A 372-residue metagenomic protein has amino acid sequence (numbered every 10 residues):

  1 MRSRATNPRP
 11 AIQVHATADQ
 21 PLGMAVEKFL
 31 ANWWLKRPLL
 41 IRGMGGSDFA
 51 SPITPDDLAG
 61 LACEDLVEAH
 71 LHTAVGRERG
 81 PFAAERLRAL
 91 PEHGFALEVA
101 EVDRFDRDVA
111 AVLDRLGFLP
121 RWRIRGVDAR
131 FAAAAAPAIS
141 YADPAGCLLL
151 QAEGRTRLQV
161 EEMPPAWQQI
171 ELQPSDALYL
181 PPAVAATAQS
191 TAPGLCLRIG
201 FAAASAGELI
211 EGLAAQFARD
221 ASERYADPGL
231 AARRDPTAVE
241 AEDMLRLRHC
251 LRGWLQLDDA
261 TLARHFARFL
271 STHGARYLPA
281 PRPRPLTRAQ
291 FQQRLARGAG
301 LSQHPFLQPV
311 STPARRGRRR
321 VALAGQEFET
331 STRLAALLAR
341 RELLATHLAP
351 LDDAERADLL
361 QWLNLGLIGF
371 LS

Functional and structural regions predicted by a protein language model:
R2-N32, G45-D176, V184-D227: Active-site region of the double-stranded beta-helix
R2-R4, F29, W34, G325-S372: Long, charge-rich, low-complexity alpha-helical segments
L35-P38, G94, I124-G126, E242 (+2 more regions): Sequence-level motif detector for i,i+2 pairs with an aromatic at +2
C63-V67, A314-R320, R356: A short, compositionally biased
Y179-P181, L371: Residue-level recognition of conserved beta-strand edge/terminus positions
A214-A275: Long, charge-rich alpha-helical interaction segments
L257-L338, L360, S372: Acidic, low-complexity/disordered tracts enriched in E/D and polar residues
